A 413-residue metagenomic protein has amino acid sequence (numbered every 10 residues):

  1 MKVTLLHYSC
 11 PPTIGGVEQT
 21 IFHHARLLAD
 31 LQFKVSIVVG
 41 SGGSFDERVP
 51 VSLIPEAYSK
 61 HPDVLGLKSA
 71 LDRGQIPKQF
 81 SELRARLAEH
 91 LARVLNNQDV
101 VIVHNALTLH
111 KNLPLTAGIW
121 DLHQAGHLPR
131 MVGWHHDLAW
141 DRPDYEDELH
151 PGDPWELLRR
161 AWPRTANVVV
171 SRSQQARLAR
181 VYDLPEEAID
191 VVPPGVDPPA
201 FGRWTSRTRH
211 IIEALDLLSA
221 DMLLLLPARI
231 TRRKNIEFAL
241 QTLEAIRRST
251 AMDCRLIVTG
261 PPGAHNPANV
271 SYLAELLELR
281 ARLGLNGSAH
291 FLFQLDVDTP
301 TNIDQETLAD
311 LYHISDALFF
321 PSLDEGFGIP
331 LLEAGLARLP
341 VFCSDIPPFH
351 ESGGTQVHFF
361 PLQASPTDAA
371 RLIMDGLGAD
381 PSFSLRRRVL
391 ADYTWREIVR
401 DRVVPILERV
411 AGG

Functional and structural regions predicted by a protein language model:
A139, E148-N167: Membrane-proximal helix-turn-helix segments that form the acceptor-binding/catalytic region of lipid-linked
S173, G195: Carbohydrate-associated surface elements
L217-K234, L240-L243, L256-T259: Conserved donor-binding/catalytic core segment of Leloir-type glycosyltransferases
N269-D310: Nucleotide-activated donor-binding/catalytic signature segment of Leloir-type glycosyltransferases, i.e., the conserved
L323: Aromatic "clamp/platform" in nucleotide-sugar-dependent glycosyltransferases that forms part of the donor/acceptor
L331, P340-C343: Short hydrophobic beta-strand element within catalytic cores of glycosyltransferases and related nucleotide-activated
H350-D375: Change "using UDP/GDP/dTDP sugars" to "using nucleotide sugars
A364, D380-A411: A charged, aromatic-enriched C-terminal amphipathic alpha-helix characteristic of glycosyltransferases across folds
